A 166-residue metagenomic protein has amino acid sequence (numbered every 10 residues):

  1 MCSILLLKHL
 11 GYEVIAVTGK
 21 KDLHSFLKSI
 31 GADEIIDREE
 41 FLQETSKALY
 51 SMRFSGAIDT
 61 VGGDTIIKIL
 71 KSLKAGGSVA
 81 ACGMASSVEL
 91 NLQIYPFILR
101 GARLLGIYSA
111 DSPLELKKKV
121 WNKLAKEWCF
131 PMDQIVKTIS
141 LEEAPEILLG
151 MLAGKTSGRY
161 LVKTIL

Functional and structural regions predicted by a protein language model:
M1-D37: Mid-domain Rossmann-like dinucleotide-binding core that forms the NAD(H)/NADP(H) cofactor-binding site
M1-S3, G63-K68, A144: Short glycine/serine/threonine-rich phosphate/pyrophosphate-binding segments that cradle anionic phosphate groups
A32, R53-S55, F97: Local beta-strand N-terminus motif with an aromatic residue
I36, S55-I58, A80: N-terminal Rossmann-like NAD(P) cofactor-binding module of classical short-chain dehydrogenase/reductase
F41-R53: Short amphipathic alpha-helix with an adjacent loop that forms part of the alpha/beta core around
S51-G56, S157: A glycine-rich helix->loop->beta "capping" turn within Rossmann-like NAD(P)(H)-dependent oxidoreductase domains
D64-F130, T164-I165: Glycine-rich phosphate-binding loop and adjacent beta-alpha segment of Rossmann(oid) nucleotide-cofactor-binding
E115-L166: C-terminal hydrophobic helical "lid"/dimerization subdomain of Rossmann-like NAD(P)H-dependent oxidoreductases
